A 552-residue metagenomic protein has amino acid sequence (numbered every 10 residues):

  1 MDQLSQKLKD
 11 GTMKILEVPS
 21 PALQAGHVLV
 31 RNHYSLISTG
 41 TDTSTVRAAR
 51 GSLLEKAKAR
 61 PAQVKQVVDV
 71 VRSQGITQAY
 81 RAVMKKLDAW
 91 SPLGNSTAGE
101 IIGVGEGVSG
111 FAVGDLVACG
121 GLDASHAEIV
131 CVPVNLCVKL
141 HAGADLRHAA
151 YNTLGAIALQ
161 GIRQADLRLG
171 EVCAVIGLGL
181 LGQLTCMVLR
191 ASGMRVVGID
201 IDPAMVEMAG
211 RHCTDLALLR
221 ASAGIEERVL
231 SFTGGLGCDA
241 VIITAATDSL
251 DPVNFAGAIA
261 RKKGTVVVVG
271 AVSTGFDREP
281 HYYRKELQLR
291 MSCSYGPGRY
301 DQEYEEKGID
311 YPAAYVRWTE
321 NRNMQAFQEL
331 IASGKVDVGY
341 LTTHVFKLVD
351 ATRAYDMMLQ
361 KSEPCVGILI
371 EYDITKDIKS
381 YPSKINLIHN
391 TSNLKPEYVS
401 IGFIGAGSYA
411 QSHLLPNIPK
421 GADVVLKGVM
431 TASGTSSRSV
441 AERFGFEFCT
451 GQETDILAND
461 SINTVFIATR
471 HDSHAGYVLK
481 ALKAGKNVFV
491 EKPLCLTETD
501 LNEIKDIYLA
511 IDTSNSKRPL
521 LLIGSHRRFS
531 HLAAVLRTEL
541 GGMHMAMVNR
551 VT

Functional and structural regions predicted by a protein language model:
L4, G235, A240, T265-A271 (+6 more regions): C-terminal capping/lid region of NAD(P)-dependent oxidoreductase domains
P21-L36, T45-D123: Glycine-rich beta-strand-centered segment in the early N-terminal region that forms part of a ligand/cofactor-binding
L116, A124, D145-S222: Mid-domain Rossmann-like dinucleotide-binding core that forms the NAD(H)/NADP(H) cofactor-binding site
A165-L167, E207, D215-R290, N459-T469 (+1 more regions): Glycine-rich cofactor phosphate-binding loops and adjacent beta1-alpha1 units of small-molecule cofactor enzyme domains
I243-P252, F448-K505: Beta-loop-alpha module in the N-terminal Rossmann-like domain of NAD(P)-dependent dehydrogenases, especially those
V269-Q288, S292, G298, L494-L520: Rossmann-fold NAD(P)-binding glycine/threonine-rich loop
S380-F444: N-terminal Rossmann-like dinucleotide-binding module
C495-V551: A contiguous active-site-proximal alpha/beta segment in oxidoreductase catalytic domains
